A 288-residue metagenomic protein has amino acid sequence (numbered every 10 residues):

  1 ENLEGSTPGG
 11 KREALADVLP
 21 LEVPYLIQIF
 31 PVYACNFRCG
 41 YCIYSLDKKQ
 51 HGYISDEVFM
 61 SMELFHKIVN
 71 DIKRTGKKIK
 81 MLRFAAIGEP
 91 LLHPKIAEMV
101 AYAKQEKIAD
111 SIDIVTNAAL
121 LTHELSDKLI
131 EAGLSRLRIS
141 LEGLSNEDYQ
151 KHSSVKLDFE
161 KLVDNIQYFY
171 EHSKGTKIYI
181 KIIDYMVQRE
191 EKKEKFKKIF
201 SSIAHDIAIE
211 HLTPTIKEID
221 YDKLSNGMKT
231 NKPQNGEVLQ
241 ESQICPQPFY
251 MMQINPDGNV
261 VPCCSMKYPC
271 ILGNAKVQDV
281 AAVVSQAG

Functional and structural regions predicted by a protein language model:
E1-R136, E147-K151, K156, E160-D164: Conserved alpha-helical substructure of the radical SAM core
I87, N117-A119, E142, I183-Y185 (+1 more regions): Active-site beta-loop-alpha junctions enriched in small/polar residues
I112, T116-A119, I166-E191: Conserved strand-turn element in the central/C-terminal portion of the radical SAM core barrel that lines
L125-D127, M186-S201: Catalytic cores of alpha/beta
L137-L141: Conserved phosphate-donor/acceptor-positioning beta-strand/loop module used by diverse small-molecule
N165-Q167, E171-Y179, K198-Q243, N259-V260 (+1 more regions): C-terminal accessory region of radical SAM enzymes
P246-P248: Short, small/polar residue-rich loop motifs at catalytic or cofactor-binding pockets
I254-N255: Short, acidic, Ser/Thr-enriched surface-loop or helix-capping motifs
